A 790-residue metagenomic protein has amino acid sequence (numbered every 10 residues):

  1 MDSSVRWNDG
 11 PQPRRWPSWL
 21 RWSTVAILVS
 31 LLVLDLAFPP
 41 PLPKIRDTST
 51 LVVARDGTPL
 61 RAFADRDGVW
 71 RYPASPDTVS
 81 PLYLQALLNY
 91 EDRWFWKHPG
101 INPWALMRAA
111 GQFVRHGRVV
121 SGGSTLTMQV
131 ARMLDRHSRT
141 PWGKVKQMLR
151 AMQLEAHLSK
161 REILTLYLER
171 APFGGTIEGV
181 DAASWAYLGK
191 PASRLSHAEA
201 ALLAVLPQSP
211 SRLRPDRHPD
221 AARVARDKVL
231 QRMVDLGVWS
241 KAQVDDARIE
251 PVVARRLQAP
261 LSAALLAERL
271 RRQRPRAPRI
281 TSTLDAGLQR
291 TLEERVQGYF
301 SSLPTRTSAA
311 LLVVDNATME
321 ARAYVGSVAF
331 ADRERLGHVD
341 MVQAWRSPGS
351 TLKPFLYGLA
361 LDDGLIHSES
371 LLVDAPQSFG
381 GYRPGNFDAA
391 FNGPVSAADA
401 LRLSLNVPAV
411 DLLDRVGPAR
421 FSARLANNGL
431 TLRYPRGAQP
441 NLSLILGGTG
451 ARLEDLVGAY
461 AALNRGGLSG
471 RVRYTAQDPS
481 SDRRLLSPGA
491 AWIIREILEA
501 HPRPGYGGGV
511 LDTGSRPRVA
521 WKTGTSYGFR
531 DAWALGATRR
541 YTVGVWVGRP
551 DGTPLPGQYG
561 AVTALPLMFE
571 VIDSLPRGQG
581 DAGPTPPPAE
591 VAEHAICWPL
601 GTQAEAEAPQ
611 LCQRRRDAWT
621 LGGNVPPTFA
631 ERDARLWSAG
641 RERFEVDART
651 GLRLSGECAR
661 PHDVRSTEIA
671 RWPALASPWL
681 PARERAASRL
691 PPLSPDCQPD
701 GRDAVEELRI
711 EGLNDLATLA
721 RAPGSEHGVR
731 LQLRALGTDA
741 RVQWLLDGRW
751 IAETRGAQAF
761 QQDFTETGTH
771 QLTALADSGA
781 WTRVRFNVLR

Functional and structural regions predicted by a protein language model:
P13-T305, N316-R322, S327, A375 (+1 more regions): Juxtamembrane regions of bacterial inner-membrane/periplasmic proteins, predominantly the peptidoglycan biogenesis
L28-V33, W239, R518-R790: Soluble, non-transmembrane domains of envelope/secretory-pathway proteins that act on or interact with carbohydrate
A86-L88, M233, L292, M319 (+7 more regions): Active-site SXXK
W96-L106, E178-D181, S240-V244, R335 (+3 more regions): Short, well-structured active-site flanking segments
R115-R139, S193, R256-R272, I366-F421 (+2 more regions): Conserved catalytic neighborhood of penicillin-recognizing serine enzymes
A151, P207-A225, R276-L288, D332-D374 (+5 more regions): Active-site loop and adjoining helix of the penicillin-binding protein/serine DD-peptidase-beta-lactamase fold
S282-S302, V313-D315, Y324-S327, D332-M341 (+3 more regions): A penicillin-recognizing enzyme superfamily signal
